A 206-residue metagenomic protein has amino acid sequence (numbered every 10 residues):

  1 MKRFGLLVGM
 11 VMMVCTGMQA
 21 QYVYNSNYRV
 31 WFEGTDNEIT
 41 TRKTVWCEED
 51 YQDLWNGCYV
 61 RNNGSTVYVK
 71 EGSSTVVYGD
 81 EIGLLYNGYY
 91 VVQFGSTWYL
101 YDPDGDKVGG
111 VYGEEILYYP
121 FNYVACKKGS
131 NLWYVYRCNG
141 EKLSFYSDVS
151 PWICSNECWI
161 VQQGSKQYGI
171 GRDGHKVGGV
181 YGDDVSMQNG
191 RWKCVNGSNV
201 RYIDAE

Functional and structural regions predicted by a protein language model:
F4-V14: Sec-dependent N-terminal signal peptides
V14-C15, L143: Hydrophobic alpha-helical membrane context
T16-A20: Sec/Tat signal peptide C-region and signal peptidase I cleavage site
Q21-E206: Residue-level detector of conserved, function-critical positions
